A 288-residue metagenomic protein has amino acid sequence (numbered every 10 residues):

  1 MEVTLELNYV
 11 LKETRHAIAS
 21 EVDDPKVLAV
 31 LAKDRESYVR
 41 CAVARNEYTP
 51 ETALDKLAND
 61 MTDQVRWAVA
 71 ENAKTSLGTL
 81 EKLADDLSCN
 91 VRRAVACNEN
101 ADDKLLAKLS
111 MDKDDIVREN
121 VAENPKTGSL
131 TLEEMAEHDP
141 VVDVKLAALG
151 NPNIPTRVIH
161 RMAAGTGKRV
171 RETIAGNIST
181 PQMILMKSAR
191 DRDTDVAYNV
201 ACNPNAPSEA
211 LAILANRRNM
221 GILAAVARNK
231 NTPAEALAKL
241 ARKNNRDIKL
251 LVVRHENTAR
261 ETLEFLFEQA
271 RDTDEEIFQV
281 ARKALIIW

Functional and structural regions predicted by a protein language model:
M1-W288: Alpha-helical scaffold segments
